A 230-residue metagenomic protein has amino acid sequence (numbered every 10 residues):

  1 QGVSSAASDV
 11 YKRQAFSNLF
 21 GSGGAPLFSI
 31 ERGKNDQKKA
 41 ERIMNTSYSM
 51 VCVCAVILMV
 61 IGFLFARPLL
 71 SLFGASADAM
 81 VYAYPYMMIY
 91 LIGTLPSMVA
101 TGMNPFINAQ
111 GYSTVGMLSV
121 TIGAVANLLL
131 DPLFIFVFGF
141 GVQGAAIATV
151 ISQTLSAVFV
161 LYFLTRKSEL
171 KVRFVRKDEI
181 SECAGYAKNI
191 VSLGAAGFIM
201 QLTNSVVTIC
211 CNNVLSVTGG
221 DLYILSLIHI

Functional and structural regions predicted by a protein language model:
G2: Cationic, low-complexity basic patches in intrinsically disordered or flexible, solvent-exposed regions
S5-S8, L70-A77, L133-F140, F198 (+1 more regions): Helix-terminus/linker motif at the lipid-water interface of multi-pass membrane proteins
S5-V60, S97-G116, I209-N212, S226-I228: Small-residue-rich hydrophobic transmembrane alpha-helices
R13-S17, C54-A55, I89-G93, N104 (+3 more regions): Alpha-helical transmembrane segments of multi-pass integral membrane proteins
P26, R67-P68, P105, P132 (+6 more regions): Transmembrane alpha-helix boundary and packing residues in multipass membrane permease domains and related
F28-G93, V137-G194: Short alpha-helical transmembrane segments in multi-pass integral membrane proteins
V51, F106-P132, Q143, I147-V150: Alpha-helical transmembrane segments of multi-pass membrane transporters/permeases
C52-L64, L95, V99, T121 (+8 more regions): Generic alpha-helical transmembrane segments of integral inner-membrane proteins, especially permease/transport modules
